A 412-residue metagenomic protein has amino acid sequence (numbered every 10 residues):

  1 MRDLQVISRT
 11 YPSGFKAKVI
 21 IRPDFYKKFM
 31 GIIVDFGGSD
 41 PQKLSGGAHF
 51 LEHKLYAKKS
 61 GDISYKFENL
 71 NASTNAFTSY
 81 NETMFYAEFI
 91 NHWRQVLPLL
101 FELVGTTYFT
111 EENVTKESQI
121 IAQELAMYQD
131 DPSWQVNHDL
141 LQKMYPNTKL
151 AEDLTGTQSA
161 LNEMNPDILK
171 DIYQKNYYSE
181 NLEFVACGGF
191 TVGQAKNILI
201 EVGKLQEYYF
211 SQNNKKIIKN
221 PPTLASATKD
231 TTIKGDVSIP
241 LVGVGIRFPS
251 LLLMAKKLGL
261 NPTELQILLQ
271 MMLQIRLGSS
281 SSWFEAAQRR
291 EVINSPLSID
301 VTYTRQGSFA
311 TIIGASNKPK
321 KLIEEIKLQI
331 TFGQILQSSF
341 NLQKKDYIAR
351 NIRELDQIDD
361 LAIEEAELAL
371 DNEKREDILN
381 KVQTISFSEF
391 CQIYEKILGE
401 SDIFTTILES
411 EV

Functional and structural regions predicted by a protein language model:
M1-I63, K170-A286, I385, I393 (+1 more regions): His/Glu-rich zincin catalytic helix
I63-N214, L258-L260, S280, E285-V412: Charge-rich, well-structured scaffold segments of protease-associated domains
